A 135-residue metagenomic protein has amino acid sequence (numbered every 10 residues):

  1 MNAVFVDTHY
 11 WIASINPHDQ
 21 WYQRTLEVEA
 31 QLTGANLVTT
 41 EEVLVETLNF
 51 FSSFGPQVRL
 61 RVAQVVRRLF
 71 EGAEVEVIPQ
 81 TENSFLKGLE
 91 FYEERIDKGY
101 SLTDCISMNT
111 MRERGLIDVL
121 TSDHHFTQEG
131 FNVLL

Functional and structural regions predicted by a protein language model:
M1-A3, M108-N109, E113-L135: Acidic, PIN/NYN-like endoribonuclease modules and their adjacent C-terminal/linker elements
M1-T39, F54-V66: Short, well-structured N-terminal submotif of metal-dependent ribonuclease cores
A13-I15, F50, E129: Residues that scaffold the ATP/ADP-binding catalytic core of kinase and kinase-like folds
E41, D104, D123-H124: Short secondary-structure boundary segments
L48-N49, L89: Amphipathic alpha-helical segments within well-ordered protein domains
N49-S53, R112: Short glycine/serine- and small hydrophobic-enriched flexible loop segments
V75-I117: Active-site neighborhoods of divalent-metal-dependent phosphate/nucleic-acid chemistry enzymes
